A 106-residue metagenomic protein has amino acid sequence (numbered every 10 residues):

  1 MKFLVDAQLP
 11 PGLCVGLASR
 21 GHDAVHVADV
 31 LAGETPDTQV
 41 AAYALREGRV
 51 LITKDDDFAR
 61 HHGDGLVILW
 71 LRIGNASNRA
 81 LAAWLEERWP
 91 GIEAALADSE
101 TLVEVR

Functional and structural regions predicted by a protein language model:
M1-K2, R106: Absolute protein N-terminus
K2-E47: N-terminal first-folded block
V5-D6, T53, I73: Small/polar loops that bind or transfer phosphate-bearing groups
P11, F58-R60, S77: Glycine-rich nucleotide phosphate-binding loop and flanking beta-alpha elements of Rossmann-like dinucleotide-binding
G16-L17, G63-G65: Short amphipathic alpha-helical segments
G21-A24, G65-L71: Active-site regions of enzymes building and remodeling cell-envelope glycoconjugates
A44-H62: Acidic, metal-binding active-site segment of PIN/NYN-like and related structure-specific nucleases
V67-R106: C-terminal structural segments of small proteins and small subunits
